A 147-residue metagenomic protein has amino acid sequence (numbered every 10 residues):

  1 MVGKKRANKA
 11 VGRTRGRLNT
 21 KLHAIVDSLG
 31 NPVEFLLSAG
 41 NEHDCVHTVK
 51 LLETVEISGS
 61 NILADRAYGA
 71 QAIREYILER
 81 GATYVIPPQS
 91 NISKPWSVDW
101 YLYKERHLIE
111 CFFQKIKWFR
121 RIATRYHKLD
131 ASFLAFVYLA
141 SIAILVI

Functional and structural regions predicted by a protein language model:
M1-Q89, A140-S141: Polybasic low-complexity intrinsically disordered regions
T20, E75, R80-G81, N91 (+1 more regions): Basic, amphipathic alpha-helical segments enriched in Lys/Arg and hydrophobic/aromatic residues
V55-E56, D99-Y101: Short hydrophobic "helix-edge" motifs at membrane interfaces and signal-peptide entry regions
